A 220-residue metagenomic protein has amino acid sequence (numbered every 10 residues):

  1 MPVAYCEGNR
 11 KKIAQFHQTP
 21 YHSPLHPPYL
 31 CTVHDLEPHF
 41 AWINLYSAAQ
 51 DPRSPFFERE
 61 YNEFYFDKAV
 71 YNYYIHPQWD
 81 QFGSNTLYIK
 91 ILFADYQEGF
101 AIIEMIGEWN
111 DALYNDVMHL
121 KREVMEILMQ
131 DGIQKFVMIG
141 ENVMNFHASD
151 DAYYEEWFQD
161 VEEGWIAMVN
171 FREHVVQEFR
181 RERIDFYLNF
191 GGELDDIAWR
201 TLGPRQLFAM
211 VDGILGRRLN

Functional and structural regions predicted by a protein language model:
Y5, Y21-P24, Y29: Short, positively charged and aromatic/hydrophobic N-terminal segments
N9-I13, T19: Polybasic, lysine-rich low-complexity intrinsically disordered segments
H34-Y88, L92-Y96, F100-N220: Amphipathic, Lys/Arg-enriched alpha-helical "gate/interface" segment within cytosolic domains that mediates
